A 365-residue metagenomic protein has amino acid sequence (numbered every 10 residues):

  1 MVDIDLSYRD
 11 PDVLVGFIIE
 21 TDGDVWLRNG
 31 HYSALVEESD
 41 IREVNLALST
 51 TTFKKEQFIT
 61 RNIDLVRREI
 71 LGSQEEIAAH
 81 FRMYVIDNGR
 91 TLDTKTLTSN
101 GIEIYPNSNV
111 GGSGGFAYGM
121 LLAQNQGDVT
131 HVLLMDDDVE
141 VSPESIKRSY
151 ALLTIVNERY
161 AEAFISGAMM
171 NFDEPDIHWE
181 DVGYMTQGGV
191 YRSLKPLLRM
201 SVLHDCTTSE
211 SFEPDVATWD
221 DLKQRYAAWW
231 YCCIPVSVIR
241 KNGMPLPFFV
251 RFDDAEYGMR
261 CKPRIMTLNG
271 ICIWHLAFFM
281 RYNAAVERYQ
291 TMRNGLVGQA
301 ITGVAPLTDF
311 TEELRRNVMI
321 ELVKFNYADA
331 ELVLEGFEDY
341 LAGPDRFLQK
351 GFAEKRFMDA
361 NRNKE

Functional and structural regions predicted by a protein language model:
M1-D10, L14, R293-E365: Terminal low-complexity segments of carbohydrate-biosynthetic enzymes
M1-D64: N-proximal low-complexity "stem/linker" segments adjacent to membrane-targeting elements
G30-E38, L268-A284: Active-site donor/metal-binding and catalytic loop motifs of nucleotide-sugar-dependent glycosylation enzymes
V66-Y105: Acidic donor-binding segment of Leloir-type glycosyltransferases
G127-E140: Short beta-strand-to-loop acidic/aromatic patch adjacent to the donor-nucleotide binding site
E144-L197: Conserved donor NDP-sugar-binding/catalytic core segment of glycosyltransferases
P196-Y231: A recurrent flexible, glycine/aromatic-enriched loop bordering the glycosyltransferase active site that acts as
A227-W229, R240-Y257, R264-I273: Donor nucleotide-sugar recognition loop
